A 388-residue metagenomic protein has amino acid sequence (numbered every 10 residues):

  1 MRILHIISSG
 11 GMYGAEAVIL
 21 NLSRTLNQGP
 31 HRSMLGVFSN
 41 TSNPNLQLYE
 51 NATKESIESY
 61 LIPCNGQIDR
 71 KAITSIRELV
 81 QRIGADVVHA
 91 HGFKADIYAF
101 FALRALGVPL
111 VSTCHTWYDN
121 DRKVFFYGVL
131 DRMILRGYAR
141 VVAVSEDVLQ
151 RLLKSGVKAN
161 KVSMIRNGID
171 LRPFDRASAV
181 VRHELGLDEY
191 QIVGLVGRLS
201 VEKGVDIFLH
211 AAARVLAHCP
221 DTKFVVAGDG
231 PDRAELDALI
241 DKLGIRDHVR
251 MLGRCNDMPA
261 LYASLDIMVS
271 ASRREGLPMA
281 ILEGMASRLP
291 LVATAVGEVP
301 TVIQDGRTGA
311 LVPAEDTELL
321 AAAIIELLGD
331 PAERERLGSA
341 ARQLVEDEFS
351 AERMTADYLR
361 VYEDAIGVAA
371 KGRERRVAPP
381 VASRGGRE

Functional and structural regions predicted by a protein language model:
H5-A72, P231: N-terminal strand-loop element at the rim of the active site of nucleotide-sugar-dependent glycosyltransferases
Y13-R24, Q191, L195-R214, F224 (+5 more regions): A conserved mid-protein helix/loop that constitutes part of the nucleotide-sugar donor-binding site
P30-M34, D188-Y190, V205-R250, G329-E333: A conserved nucleotide-sugar
Q67, K71, Q150-K154, A159-K161 (+2 more regions): Acidic anion/phosphate-binding donor-loop and adjacent secondary structure in glycosyltransferase catalytic cores
R254, R273: Aromatic "clamp/platform" in nucleotide-sugar-dependent glycosyltransferases that forms part of the donor/acceptor
P290-A293, I303: Short hydrophobic beta-strand element within catalytic cores of glycosyltransferases and related nucleotide-activated
D305-G306, A310-T317, E326-P331: Conserved acidic donor-binding segment of nucleotide-sugar-dependent glycosyltransferases
L319, E326, E333-E348, M354-R360: A short, well-ordered alpha-helix in the C-terminal region of glycosyltransferases
